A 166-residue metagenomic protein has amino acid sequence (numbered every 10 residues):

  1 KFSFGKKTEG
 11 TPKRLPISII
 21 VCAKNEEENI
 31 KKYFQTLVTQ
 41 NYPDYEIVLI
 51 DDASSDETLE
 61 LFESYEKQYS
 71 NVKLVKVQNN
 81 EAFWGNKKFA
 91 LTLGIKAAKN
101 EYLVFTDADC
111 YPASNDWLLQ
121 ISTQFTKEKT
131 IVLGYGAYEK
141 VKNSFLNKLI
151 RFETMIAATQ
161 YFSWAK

Functional and structural regions predicted by a protein language model:
K1-P12, K148-R151: N-terminal membrane-anchoring/stem segments of glycan-assembly enzymes
F4, E26-T39: Short, well-formed alpha-helical segments that are part of the catalytic scaffolds of diverse glycosyltransferases
L15-S18, E46: Cell-envelope/extracellular polymer assembly enzymes that use nucleotide-activated donors
F34-N80: Acidic donor-binding segment of Leloir-type glycosyltransferases
D52, T106-A108, Y135: Active-site acidic Asp-centered loop
E57, D107-T123: Acidic donor-binding/catalytic loop of UDP-sugar-dependent glycosyltransferases, especially processive GT2
K73-N86, A90, Q120-K166: Long helical/loop segments within the catalytic core of UDP-sugar-dependent glycosyltransferases, especially the large
L91, L103: Short aromatic/hydrophobic "clamp" motif used to bind/position activated sugar donors
